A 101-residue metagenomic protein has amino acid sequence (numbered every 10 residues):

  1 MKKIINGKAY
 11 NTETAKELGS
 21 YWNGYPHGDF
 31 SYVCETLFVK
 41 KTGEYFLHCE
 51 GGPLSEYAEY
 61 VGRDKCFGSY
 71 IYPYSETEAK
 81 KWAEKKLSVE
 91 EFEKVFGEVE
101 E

Functional and structural regions predicted by a protein language model:
M1-E101: Secondary-structure transition motif
